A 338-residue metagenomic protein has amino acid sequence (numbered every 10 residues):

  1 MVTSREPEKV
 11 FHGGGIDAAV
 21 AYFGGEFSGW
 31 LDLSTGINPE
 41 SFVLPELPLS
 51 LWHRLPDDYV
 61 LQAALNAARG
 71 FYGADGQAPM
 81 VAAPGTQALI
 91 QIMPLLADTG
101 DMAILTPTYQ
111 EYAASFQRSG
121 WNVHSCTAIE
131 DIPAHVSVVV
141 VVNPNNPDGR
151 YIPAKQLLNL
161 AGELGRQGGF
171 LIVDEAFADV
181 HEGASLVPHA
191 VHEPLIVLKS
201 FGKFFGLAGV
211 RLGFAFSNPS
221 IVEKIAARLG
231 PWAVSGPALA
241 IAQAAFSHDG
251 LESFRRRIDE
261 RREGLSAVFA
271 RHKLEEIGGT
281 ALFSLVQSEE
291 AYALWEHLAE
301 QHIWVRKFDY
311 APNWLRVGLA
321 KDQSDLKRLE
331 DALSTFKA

Functional and structural regions predicted by a protein language model:
M1-V60, A67: N-terminal "arm"/small-domain region of PLP-dependent enzymes with the aminotransferase-like
L44, E290-H297, S324-R328: Short, conserved charged micro-motifs
Q62, Q77-M102: Conserved beta-loop-alpha segment that forms the PLP phosphate-binding cup at the N-terminus of a helix
P94-Q117, N122, A128-I129: Conserved PLP-anchoring active-site segment centered on the Schiff-base-forming lysine
H124-H181: Active-site phosphate-binding strand-loop segment of PLP-dependent enzymes
K155, E300, Y310-A338: PLP-dependent enzyme catalytic core of the Aspartate aminotransferase-like
P194-I277: PLP-dependent aminotransferase class I/II
D259, F269-Q301, L319: Conserved PLP-binding catalytic core of the aspartate aminotransferase-like
